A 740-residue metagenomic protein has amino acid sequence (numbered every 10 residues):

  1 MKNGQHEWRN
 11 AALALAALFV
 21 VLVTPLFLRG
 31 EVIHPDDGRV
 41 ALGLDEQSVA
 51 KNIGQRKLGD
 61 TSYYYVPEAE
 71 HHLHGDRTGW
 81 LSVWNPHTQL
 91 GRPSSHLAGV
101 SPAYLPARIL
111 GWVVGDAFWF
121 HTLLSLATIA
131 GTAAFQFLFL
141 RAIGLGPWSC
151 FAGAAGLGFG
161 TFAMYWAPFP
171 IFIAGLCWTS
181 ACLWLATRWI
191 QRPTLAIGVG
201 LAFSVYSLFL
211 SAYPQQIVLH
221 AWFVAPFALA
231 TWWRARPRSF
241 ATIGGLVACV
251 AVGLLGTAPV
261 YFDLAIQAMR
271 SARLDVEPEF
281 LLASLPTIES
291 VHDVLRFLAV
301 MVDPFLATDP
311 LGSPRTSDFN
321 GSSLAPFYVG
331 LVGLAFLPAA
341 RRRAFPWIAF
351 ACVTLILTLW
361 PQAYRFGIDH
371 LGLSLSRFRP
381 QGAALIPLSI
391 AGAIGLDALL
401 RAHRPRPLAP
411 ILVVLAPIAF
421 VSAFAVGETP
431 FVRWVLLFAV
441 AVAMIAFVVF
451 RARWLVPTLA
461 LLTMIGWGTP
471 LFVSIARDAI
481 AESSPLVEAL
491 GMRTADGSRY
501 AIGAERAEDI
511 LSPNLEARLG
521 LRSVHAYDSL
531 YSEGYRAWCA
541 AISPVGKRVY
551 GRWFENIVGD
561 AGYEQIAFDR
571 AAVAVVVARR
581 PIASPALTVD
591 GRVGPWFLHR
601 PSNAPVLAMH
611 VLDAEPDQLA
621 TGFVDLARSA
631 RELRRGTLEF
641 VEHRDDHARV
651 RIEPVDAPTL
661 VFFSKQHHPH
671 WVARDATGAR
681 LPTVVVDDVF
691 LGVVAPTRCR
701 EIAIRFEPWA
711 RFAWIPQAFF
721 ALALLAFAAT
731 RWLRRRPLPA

Functional and structural regions predicted by a protein language model:
M1, A152, I171, G175-C177 (+7 more regions): Contiguous transmembrane helix-bundle modules in multi-pass membrane proteins
N3-H6, V624-P739: Active-site-proximal, structured, solvent-exposed surfaces of multi-pass membrane proteins that position macromolecular
E7-P93, A265-A272, L471-L519: Hydrophobic alpha-helical membrane-insertion signals
A11-A16, R238-F262, E277-L281, A349-V353 (+3 more regions): Hydrophobic alpha-helical membrane-interfacial segments at the cytosolic entry of transmembrane helices
V20-E31, P102-W119, W148-P170, S211-A212 (+8 more regions): Membrane-interface helix-loop junctions at the exits of transmembrane helices
D37-Q47, V276, L282-A283, T463-T637 (+4 more regions): Extracytoplasmic
V40-D76, W80, G253-A339, R377-G382 (+2 more regions): Periplasmic/ER-lumenal interhelical loops and adjacent helix-loop junctions in multi-pass membrane proteins
L126, G131-I143, P147-W233, G245-A265 (+3 more regions): Membrane-embedded helix bundles of polyisoprenyl
